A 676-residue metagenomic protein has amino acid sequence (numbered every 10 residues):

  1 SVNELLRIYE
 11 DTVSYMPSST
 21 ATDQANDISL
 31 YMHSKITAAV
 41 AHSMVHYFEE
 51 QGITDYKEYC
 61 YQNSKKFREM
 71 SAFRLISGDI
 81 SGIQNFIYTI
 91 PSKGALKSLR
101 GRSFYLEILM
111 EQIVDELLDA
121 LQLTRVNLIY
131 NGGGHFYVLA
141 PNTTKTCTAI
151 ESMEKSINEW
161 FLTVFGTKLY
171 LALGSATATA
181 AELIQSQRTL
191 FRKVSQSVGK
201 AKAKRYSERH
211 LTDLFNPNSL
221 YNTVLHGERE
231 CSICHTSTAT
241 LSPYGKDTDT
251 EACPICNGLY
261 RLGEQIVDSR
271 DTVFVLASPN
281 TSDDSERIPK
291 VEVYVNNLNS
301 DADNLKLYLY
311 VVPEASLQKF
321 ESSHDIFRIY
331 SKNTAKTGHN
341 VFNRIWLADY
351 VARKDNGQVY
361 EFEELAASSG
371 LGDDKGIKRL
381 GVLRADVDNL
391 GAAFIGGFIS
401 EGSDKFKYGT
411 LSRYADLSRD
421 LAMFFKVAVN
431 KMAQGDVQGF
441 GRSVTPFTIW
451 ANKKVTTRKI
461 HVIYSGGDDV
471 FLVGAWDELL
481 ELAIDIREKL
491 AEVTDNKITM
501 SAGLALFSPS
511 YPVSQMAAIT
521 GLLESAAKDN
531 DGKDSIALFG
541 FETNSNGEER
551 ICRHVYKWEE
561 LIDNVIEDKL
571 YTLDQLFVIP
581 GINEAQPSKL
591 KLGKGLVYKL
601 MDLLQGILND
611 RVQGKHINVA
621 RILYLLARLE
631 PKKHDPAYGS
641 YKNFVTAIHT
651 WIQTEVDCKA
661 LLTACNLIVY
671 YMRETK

Functional and structural regions predicted by a protein language model:
S1-G134, V138-K676: Charged, helix-rich terminal subdomains or tails
